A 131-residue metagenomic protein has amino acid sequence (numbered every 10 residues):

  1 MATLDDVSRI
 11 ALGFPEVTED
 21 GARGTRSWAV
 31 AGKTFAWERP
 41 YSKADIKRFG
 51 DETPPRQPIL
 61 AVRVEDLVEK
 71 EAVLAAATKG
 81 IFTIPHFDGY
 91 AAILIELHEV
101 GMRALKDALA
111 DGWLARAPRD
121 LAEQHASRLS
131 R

Functional and structural regions predicted by a protein language model:
M1-R131: Charge-dense, helix-prone N-terminal extensions
